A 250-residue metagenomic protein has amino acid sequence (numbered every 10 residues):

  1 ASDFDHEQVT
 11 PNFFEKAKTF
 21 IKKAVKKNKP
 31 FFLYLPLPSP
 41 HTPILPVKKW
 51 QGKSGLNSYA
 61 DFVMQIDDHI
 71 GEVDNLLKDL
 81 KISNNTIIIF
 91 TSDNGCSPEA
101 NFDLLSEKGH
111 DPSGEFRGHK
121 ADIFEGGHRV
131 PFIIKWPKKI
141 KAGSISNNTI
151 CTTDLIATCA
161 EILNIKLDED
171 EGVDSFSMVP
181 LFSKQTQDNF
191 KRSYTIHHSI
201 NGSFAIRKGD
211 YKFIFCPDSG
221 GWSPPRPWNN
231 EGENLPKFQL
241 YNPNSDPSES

Functional and structural regions predicted by a protein language model:
A1-S2, Q51-L56, F90, S113-R117 (+3 more regions): Flexible glycine/proline-enriched surface loops and loop-helix/loop-strand junctions
S2-P11, G52-Q65: The substrate-binding groove and active-site-proximal loops of carbohydrate-active enzymes, especially glycoside
E15-D61, S97-P98, D103-S106: Active-site His/acidic residue clusters
E15-T19, M64, D68-G71, N75 (+5 more regions): Solvent-exposed, polar/charged alpha-helical surfaces in well-ordered, non-transmembrane soluble domains, broadly
K26-L33, I82-I88, H128-V130, N189-R192 (+1 more regions): Loop/turn elements at helix/coil->beta-strand transitions in domains of secreted/extracellular proteins
P30, D67-L104: Metal-dependent active-site segment of extracytoplasmic phospho-/sulfohydrolases and closely related
P36-P40, V47, T91-N94, H128 (+3 more regions): Active-site-proximal beta-strand/loop segments in catalytic clefts of secreted hydrolases
P98-F102, S106-I123, K139-S144, N148 (+2 more regions): C-terminal cap/loop subdomain of S1 sulfatases and analogous C-terminal strand-loop tails that border
